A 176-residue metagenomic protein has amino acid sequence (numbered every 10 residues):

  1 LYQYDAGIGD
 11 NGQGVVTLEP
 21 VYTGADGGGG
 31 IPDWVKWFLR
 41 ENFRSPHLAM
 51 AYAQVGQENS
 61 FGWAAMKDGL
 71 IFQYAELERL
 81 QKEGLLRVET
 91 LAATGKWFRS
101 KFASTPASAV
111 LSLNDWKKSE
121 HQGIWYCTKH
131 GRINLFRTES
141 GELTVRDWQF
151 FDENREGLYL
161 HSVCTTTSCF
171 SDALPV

Functional and structural regions predicted by a protein language model:
L1-A93: Catalytic grooves of carbohydrate-active enzymes
W34-W37, W63, W97, W116 (+2 more regions): A residue-identity detector for tryptophan
A51-A53, L86, I124-Y126, I133 (+1 more regions): A broad, low-specificity signal marking well-ordered, structured residues that form hydrophobic/aromatic
Q57-F61, I133, S140-G141: Short, solvent-exposed loop/turn segments at secondary-structure junctions
I71-E76, A107-A109, N154-R155, T167: Short, low-complexity, polar/charged sequence segments that are solvent-exposed and flexible
T94-S100, A173-P175: Noncatalytic linker/hinge segments flanking ATPase motor cores
F98-R137: Surface beta-strand/loop "capping" patches
L135-V176: Acidic-aromatic substrate-binding/catalytic surfaces of carbohydrate-active enzymes
